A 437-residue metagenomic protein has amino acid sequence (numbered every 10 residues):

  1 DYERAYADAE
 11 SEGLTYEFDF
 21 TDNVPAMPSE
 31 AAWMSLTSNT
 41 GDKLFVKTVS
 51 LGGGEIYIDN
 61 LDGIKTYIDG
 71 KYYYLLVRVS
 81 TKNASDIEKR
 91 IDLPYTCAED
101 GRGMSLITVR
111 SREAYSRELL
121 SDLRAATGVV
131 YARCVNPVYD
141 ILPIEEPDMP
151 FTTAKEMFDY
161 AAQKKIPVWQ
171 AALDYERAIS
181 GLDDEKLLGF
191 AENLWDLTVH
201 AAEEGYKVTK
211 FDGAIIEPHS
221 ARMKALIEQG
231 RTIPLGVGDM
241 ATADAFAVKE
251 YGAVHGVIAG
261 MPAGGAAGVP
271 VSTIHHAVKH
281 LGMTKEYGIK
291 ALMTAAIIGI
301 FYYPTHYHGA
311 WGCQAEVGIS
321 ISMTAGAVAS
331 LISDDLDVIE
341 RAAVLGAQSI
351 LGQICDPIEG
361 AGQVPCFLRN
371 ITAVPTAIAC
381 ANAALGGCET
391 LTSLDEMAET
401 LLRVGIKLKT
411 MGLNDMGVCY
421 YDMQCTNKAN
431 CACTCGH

Functional and structural regions predicted by a protein language model:
D1-G70: Regulatory modules associated with amino-acid/nitrogen control
R4-P25, S330-H437: Functionally critical mobile loop/hinge segments
Y6, T15-F20, P28, A32-T37 (+3 more regions): Extended amphipathic alpha-helical scaffolds
G52-G54, L76-T96, L119-L120: Short amphipathic alpha-helix segments
I64-T81, S105, V109: Short glycine-/aliphatic-rich beta-strand segments at the starts of folded cytosolic domains
K82, V271-M283, V328-S333: Alpha-helical support elements that line or immediately flank enzyme active sites and cofactor-binding pockets
L235-G252, K285-T305, S349-P357: Acidic-glycine-rich active-site phosphate/pyrophosphate-binding loop
H255-T273, C313-I321: Conserved phosphate/anionic-ligand binding catalytic regions in large, soluble enzymes, centered on
